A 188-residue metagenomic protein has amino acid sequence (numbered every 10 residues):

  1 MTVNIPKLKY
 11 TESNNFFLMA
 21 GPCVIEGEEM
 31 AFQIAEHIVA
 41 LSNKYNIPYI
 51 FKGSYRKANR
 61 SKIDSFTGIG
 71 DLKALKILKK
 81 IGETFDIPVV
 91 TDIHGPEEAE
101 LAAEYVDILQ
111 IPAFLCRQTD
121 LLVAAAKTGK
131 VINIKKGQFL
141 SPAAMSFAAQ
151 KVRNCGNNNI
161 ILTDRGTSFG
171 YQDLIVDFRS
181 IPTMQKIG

Functional and structural regions predicted by a protein language model:
M1-L18: N-terminal amphipathic alpha-helix/helix-capping segment at the start of soluble metabolic enzymes
G21, F51, A102, I134 (+1 more regions): Conserved, mostly hydrophobic/aromatic
P22-A31, Y49-D71: Glycine-rich, proline-tolerant flexible connector loops at the mouths of alpha/beta enzymes
F32-V39, L75-K79, A99, L122 (+2 more regions): Generic structural signal for well-ordered alpha-helices, preferentially at hydrophobic/aromatic core positions
E36-Y45, D64-V90, A125-V131, P182-G188: Alpha-helix-loop-beta-strand connector modules within alpha/beta enzyme cores
I47-S54, P88-I93: Short beta-strand segments at enzyme active-site cores
I69-G70, T84-E98, D107-D120, V131-P142 (+2 more regions): Catalytic beta/alpha-barrel core
G129, N133-G188: Catalytic alpha/beta core domains of metabolic enzymes, predominantly
